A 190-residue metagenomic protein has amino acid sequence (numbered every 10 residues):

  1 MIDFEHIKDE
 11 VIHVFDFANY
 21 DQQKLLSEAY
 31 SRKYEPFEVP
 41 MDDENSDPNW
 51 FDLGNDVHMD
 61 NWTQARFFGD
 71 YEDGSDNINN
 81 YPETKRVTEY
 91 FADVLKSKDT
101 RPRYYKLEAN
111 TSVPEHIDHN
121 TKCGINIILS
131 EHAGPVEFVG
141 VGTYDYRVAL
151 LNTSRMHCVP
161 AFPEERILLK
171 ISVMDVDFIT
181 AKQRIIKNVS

Functional and structural regions predicted by a protein language model:
M1-K96: Non-heme Fe(II)/2-oxoglutarate
K96-R103: A short coil-to-beta-strand element that immediately follows conserved catalytic motifs
T100, H119-C123, E165-I167: Residues that flank catalytic or metal-binding motifs in active/ligand-binding sites
R103, N126, C158: Short, surface-exposed charged micro-motifs
K106-E108, I117-G134: Short, conserved beta-strand element in jelly-roll/cupin
E108-T111, E164: Tight coil/turn sites that cap or link beta-strands
S112-H116, C158: Catalytic micro-motifs at enzyme active sites that drive phosphoryl/nucleotidyl and oxygen chemistry
E131-S190: Catalytic core of Fe(II)/2-oxoglutarate
